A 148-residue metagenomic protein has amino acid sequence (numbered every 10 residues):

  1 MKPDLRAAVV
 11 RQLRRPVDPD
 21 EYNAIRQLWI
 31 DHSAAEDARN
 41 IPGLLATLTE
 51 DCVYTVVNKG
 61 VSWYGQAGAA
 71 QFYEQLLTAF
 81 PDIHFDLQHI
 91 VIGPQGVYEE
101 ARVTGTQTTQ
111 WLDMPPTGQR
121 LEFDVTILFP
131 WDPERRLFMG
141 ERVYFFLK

Functional and structural regions predicted by a protein language model:
M1-E50: Short, low-complexity N-terminal intrinsically disordered segments enriched in polar/charged residues
K2-D4, Y98, R120-K148: Short beta-strand edge/turn micro-motifs at domain boundaries
R6-R11, F80-D82, H89, T106 (+1 more regions): C-terminal-biased regions
P19, N23, I41-P94, R102: A solvent-exposed, acidic/Ser-Thr-rich amphipathic alpha-helical stretch
Q27, D82-I83, L121-D124: Short solvent-exposed loop/turn micro-motifs enriched in small/polar/acidic residues
H32, F85, Q107: Histidine-centered active-site/metal-ligand motif
E100-Q110: Generic short beta-strand segments
T108-G118: Short, surface-exposed loop/helix-turn segments at secondary-structure junctions that function as lids/hinges flanking
